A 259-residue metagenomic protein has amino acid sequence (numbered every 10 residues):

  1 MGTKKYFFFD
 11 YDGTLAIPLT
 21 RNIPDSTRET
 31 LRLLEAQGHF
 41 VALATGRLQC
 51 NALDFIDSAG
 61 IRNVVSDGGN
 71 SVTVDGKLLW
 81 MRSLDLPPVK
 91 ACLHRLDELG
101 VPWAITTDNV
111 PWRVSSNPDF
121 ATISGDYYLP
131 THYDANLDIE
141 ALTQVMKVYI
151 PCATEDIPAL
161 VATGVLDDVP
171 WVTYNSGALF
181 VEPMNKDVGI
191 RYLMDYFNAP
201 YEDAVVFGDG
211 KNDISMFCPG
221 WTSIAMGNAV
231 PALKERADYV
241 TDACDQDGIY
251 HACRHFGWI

Functional and structural regions predicted by a protein language model:
K5-T20, F217: Asp-based phosphoryl-transfer active-site loop
D25-F120: Active-site phosphate-binding/coordination module
L34, T45, V148, I190 (+3 more regions): Residue-level signal for inorganic ion chemistry
N51-D54, A159, G189, S215-M216 (+2 more regions): Phosphate- and divalent-cation-binding pockets in alpha/beta enzyme and binding domains that engage nucleotide-derived
A59-G60, G68, G164-D167, P219-G220 (+1 more regions): Short, structured coil segments at secondary-structure junctions
I61-G69, R82, S124-G125, P170-T173 (+2 more regions): Short hydrophobic/aromatic-enriched beta-strand-loop microsegments
R95, L99-P219, N228: Conserved acidic, metal-coordinating active-site core of Asp-based, Mg2+-dependent phosphoryl-transfer enzymes
P219, I224, A229-I259: Asp-based, Mg2+/Mn2+-dependent phosphohydrolase catalytic module
